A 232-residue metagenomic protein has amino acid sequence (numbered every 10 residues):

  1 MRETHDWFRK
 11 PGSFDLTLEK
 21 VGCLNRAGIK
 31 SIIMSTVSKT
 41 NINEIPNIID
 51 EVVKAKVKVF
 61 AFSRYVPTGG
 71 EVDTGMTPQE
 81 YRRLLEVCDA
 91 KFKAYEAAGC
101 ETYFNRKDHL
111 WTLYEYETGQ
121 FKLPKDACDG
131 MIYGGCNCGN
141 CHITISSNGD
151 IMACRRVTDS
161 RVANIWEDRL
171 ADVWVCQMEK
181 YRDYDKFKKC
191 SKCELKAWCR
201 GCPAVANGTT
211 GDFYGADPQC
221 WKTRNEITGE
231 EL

Functional and structural regions predicted by a protein language model:
M1-D73, T77-E80: Radical SAM/AdoMet-radical enzyme domain recognition
K20-S31, A55, V87-Y103, S147: A structural motif corresponding to the C-terminal end of an alpha-helix and its immediate exit/capping segment
K54, D73-A98, I132, D212-T228: A structural motif corresponding to the C-terminal lobe/cap of the Radical SAM core domain
S63, K107, V205: Conserved residues at the C-terminal ends of beta-strands
E80-K125, D150-G201: C-terminal accessory region of radical SAM enzymes
G130, S146-D150, C154, D159-V162 (+1 more regions): Radical SAM enzyme core and accessory elements
C136-N140: Short, small/polar residue-rich loop motifs at catalytic or cofactor-binding pockets
